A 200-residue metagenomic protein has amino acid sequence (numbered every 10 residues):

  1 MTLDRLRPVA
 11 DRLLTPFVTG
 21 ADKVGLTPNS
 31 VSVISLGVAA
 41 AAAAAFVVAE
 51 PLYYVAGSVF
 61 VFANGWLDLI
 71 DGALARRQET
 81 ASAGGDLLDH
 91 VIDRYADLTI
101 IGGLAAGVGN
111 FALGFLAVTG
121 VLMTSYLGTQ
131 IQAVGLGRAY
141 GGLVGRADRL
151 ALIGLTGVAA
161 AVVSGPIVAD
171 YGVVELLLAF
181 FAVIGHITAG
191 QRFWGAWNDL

Functional and structural regions predicted by a protein language model:
T2-V59, G65-L67, I100-G137, G141-L200: Hydrophobic alpha-helical transmembrane segments
D11, D71, A75, E79-D93 (+1 more regions): Juxtamembrane helix-capping/reentrant segments at transmembrane boundaries
D71-A75, A96, I100, G128: Active-site-flanking alpha-helical
D86-D97, L104, G114-F115: Helix-loop-helix junctions within the multi-pass membrane cores of secondary transporters/permeases
